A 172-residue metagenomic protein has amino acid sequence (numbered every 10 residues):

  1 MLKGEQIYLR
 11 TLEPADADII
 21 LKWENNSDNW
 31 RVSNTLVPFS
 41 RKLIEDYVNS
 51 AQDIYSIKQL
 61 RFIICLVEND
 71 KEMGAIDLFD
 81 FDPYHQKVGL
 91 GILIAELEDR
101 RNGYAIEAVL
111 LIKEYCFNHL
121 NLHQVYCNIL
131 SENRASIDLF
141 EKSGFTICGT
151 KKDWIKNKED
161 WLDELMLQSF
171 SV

Functional and structural regions predicted by a protein language model:
M1-E45: A short, well-structured alpha-helix characteristic of acyl/acetyltransferase catalytic modules
M1-Y8, L12-A17, C65-V172: Acyl-donor (CoA/ACP) binding surface of acyl/acetyltransferases
K22-N26, S50, K142: Residues within well-ordered alpha-helical secondary structure of globular protein domains
D28-N29, N34, N49, A95 (+2 more regions): A broad detector of the eukaryotic-type serine/threonine protein kinase catalytic domain
I44-V48, C148-T150: Short Pro/Gly-enriched beta-strand edge/turn motifs at strand-loop
S50-A51, Y115: A generic secondary-structure signal
A51-I63: A short helix-loop-beta-strand connector motif used in the catalytic cores of GNAT acetyltransferases and, in some
